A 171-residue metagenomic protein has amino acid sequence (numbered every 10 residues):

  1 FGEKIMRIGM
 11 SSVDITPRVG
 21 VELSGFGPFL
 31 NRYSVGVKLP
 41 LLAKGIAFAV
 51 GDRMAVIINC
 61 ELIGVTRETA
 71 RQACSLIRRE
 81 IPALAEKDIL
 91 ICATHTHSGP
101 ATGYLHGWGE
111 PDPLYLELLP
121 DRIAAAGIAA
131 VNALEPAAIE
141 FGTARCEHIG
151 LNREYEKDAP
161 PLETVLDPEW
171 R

Functional and structural regions predicted by a protein language model:
K4-R171: Conserved beta-alpha junction segments in alpha/beta enzyme cores
